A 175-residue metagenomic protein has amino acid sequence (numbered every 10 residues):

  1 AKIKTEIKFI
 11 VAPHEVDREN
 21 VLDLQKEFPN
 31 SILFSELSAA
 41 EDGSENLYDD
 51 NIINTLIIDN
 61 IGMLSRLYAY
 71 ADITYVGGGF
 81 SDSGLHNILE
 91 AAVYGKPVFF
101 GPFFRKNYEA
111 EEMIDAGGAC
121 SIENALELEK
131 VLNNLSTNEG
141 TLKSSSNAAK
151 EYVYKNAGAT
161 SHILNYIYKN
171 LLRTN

Functional and structural regions predicted by a protein language model:
A1-N175: Nucleotide-activated sugar donor-binding and catalytic core shared by glycosyltransferases and related lipid-linked
